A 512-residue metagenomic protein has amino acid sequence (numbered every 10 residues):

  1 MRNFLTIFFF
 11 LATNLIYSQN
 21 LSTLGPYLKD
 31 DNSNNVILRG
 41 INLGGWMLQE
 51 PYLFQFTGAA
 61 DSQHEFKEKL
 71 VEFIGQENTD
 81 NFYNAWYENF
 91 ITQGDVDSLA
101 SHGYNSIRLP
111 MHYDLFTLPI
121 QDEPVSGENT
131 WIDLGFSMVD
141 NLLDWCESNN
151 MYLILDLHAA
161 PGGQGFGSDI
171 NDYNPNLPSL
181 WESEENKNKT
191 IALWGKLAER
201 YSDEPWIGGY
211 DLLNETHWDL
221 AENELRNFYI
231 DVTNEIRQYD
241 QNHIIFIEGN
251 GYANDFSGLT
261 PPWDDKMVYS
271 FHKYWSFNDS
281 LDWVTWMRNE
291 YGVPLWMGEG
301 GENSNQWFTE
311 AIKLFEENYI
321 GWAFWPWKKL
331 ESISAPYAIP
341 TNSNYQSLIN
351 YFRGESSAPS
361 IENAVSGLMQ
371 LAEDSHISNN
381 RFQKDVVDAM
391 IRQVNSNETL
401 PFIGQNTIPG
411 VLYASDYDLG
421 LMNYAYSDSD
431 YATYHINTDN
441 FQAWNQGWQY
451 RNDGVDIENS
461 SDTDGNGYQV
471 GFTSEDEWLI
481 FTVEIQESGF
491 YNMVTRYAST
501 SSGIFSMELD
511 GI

Functional and structural regions predicted by a protein language model:
M1-Q19: Bacterial Sec-dependent N-terminal signal peptides
Q19-G25, S501-G503: A short, compositionally biased
N20-L21, E182, N188-K329, S334-N350: Extracellular glycoside hydrolase catalytic/binding regions
T23-Y27, N32, V36-L38, L43-I244 (+1 more regions): Active-site mouth of glycoside hydrolases
Q55-E68, W283-W286, Y424-N440: Short, polar loop/linker segments at the starts of domains and inter-domain junctions
M111-Y113, L157, K273, I485 (+1 more regions): Short beta-strand segments enriched in hydrophobic/aromatic residues within well-folded beta-rich domains
F308-E310, L314-T407: Aromatic-rich peripheral "rim/lid" segments of glycoside hydrolase catalytic domains that contact and position glycan
D385-I512: Extracytoplasmic
